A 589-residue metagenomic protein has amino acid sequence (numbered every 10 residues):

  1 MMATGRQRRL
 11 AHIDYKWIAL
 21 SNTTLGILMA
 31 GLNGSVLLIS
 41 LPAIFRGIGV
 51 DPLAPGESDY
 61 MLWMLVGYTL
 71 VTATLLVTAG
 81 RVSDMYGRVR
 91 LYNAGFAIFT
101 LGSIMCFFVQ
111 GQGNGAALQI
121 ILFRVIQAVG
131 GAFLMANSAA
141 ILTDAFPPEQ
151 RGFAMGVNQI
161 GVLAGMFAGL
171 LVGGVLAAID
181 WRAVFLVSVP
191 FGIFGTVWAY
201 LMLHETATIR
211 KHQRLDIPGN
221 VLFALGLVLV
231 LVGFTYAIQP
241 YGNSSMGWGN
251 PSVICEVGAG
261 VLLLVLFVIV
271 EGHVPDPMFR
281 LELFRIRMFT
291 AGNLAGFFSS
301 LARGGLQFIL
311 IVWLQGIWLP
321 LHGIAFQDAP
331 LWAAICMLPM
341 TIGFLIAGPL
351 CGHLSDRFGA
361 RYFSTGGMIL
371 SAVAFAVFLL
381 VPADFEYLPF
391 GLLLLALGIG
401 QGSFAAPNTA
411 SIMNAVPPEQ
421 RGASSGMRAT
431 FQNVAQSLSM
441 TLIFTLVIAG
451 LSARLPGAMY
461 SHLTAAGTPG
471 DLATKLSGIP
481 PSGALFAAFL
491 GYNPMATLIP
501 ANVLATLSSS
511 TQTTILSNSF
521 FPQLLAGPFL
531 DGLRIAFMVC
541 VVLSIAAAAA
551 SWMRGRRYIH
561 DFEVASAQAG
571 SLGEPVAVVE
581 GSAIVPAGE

Functional and structural regions predicted by a protein language model:
M2-G31, M288, D356, M368 (+1 more regions): Transmembrane-helix exit segments and adjacent C-terminal regions of multi-pass membrane proteins
M2-L201, L350-C351, A376-L379, F390: Transmembrane-helix bundle of Major Facilitator Superfamily
L20-T69, P251-C255, L263, V274-E419 (+2 more regions): Transmembrane core module of solute transporters
A30, L65-Y68, T72, Q127-A128 (+10 more regions): Structural signature of transmembrane alpha-helices in multi-pass secondary transporters
I44-F45, V82-S83, V172-D180, F234 (+4 more regions): Interfacial helix-cap and linker-helix signal at transmembrane-aqueous boundaries of multi-pass secondary transporters
L75, G87-I98, S103, Q110-V125 (+6 more regions): C-terminal module of multi-pass small-molecule transporters
V109-N114, P147, W181, M202-E205 (+7 more regions): Short helix-capping/hinge motifs at transmembrane helix termini and TM-loop junctions
I179-G296, A302, E589: Hydrophobic transmembrane-helix bundles of small-molecule transporters
